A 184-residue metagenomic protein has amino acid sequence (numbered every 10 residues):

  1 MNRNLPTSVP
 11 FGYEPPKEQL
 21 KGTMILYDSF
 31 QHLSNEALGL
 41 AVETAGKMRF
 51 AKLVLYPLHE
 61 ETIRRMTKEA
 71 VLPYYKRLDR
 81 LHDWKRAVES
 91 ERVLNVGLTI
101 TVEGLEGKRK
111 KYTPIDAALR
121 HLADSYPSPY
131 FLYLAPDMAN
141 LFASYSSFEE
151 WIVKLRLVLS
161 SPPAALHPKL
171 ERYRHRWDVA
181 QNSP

Functional and structural regions predicted by a protein language model:
M1-P184: Nucleotidyltransferase catalytic core that binds NTPs
